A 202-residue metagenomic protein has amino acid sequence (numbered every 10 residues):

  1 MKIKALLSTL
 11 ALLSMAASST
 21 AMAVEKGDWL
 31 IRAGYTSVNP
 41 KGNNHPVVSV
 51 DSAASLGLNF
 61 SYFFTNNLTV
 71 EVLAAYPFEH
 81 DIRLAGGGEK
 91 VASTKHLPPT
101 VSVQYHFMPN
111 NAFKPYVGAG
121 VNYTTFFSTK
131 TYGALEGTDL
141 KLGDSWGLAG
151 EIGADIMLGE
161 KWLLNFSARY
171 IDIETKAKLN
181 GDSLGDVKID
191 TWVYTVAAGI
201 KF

Functional and structural regions predicted by a protein language model:
M1-G27: Cleavable N-terminal export/targeting peptides
E25-D28, N59-G133, S145, Y194-F202: Gram-negative (and chloroplast) outer-membrane scaffold detector with strong preference for beta-barrel transmembrane
E25-N39, T191: Transmembrane beta-strand segments of Gram-negative outer membrane beta-barrel proteins
I31-S37, V72-Y76, V117-Y123, A154 (+1 more regions): Transmembrane beta-barrel strands of outer-membrane/channel proteins
G42-V48, D81-E89, F127-E136, K176-S183: Outer-membrane beta-barrel translocator domains and adjoining extracellular loop/strand segments of Gram-negative
V47-S52, G88-K95, E136-D144, S183-T191: Replace "Gram-negative outer membrane beta-barrel proteins" with "bacterial and organellar outer membrane beta-barrel
E79-L84, S93-K95, G159-F202: Predominantly the C-terminal beta-signal and adjacent terminal strand-loop region of outer-membrane beta-barrel
Y116, F126-D172: A charged, solvent-exposed segment within the mature domains of Sec-exported extracytoplasmic proteins
